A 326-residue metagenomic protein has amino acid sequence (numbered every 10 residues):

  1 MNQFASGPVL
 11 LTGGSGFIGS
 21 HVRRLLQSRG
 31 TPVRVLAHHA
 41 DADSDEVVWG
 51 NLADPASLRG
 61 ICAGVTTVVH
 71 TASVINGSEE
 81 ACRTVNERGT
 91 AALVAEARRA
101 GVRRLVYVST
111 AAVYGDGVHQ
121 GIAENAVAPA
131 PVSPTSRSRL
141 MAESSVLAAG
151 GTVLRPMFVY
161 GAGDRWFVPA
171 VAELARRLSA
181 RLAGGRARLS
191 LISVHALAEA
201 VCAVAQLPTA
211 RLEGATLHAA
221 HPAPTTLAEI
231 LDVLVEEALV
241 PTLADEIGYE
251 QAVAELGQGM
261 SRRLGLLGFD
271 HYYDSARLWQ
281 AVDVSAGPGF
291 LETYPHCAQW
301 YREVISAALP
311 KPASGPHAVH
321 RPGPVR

Functional and structural regions predicted by a protein language model:
P8-R29: N-terminal Rossmann NAD(P)H-binding glycine-rich loop of SDR-like oxidoreductase domains
D41-D45, W49-A92, E96, V113-D116: NAD(P)H-binding glycine-rich loop region in Rossmannoid oxidoreductase-like domains and their noncatalytic homologs
V68, L197, V201, A219 (+3 more regions): Non-catalytic, hydrophobic alpha-helical segments
A91-P134: Conserved Rossmann-fold NAD(P)-dependent oxidoreductase catalytic core, especially the SDR/UDP-sugar
V118-V159, A180: Catalytic helix-loop patch of NAD(P)-dependent Rossmann-fold dehydrogenases
G161, A183-A187, A215-T225, D232-E236 (+2 more regions): Glycine-rich Rossmann NAD(P)(H)-binding loop
R165-A170, G184-Q206, G214-A215: Substrate-positioning beta->alpha
A200-R262, A308-R326: Mid/C-terminal beta-alpha module of Rossmann-like enzyme folds, strongest in SDR-family dehydrogenases/epimerases
